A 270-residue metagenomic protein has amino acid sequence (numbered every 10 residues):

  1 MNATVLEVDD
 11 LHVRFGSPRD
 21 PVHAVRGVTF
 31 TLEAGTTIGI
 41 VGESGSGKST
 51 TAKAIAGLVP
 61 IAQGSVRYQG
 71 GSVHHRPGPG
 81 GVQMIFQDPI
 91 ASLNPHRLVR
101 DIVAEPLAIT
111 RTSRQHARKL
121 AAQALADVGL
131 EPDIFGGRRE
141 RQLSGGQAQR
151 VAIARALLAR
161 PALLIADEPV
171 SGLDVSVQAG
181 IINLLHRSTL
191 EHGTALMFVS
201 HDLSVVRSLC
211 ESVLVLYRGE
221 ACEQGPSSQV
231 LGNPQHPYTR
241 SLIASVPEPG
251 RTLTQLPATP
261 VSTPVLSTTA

Functional and structural regions predicted by a protein language model:
N2-T4, P21, I134-G136, Q224-A270: Short catalytic/signature loops enriched in Gly
A56: Helix-to-loop junction immediately C-terminal to a conserved catalytic motif
G64-G78: Conserved ABC transporter NBD signature motif
R139-L143, Q147: Conserved ABC ATPase signature
L158-A162: A short, proline-enriched helix->beta-strand linker immediately N-terminal to the Walker B motif in ABC-type P-loop
V206-S208: A short, surface-exposed alpha-helical micro-motif characterized by mixed small hydrophobic and charged/polar residues
